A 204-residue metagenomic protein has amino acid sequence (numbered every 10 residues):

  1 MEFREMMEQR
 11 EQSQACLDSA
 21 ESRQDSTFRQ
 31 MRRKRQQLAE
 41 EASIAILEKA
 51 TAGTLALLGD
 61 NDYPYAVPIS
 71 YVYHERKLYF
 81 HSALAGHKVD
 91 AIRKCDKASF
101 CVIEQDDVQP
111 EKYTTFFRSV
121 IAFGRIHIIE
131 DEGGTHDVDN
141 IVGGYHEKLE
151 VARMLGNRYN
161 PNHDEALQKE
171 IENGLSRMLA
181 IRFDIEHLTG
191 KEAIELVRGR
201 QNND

Functional and structural regions predicted by a protein language model:
E2-K34, D107-D204: Charged, gly/pro-rich active-site loop segments
F3, R35-Q36, I44, H87-D90 (+1 more regions): Anion-coordinating catalytic cores for phosphoryl-, nucleotidyl-, and glycosidic chemistry
S26-T54: Short, basic/aromatic recognition patches
I46-L47, A91-I92, L155, F183: A generic structural signal for nonpolar/aromatic side chains embedded in well-ordered alpha-helices
E48-A50, Y63-P64, K112-Y113, S176: Short solvent-exposed loop/turn micro-motifs enriched in small/polar/acidic residues
A50-L84, F100-C101: Short beta-strand segments
A52, A66-P68, K97, F117 (+2 more regions): Broad gene-expression machinery/nucleic-acid interaction feature
H87-F117: Helix-adjacent hinge/juxtasegments
